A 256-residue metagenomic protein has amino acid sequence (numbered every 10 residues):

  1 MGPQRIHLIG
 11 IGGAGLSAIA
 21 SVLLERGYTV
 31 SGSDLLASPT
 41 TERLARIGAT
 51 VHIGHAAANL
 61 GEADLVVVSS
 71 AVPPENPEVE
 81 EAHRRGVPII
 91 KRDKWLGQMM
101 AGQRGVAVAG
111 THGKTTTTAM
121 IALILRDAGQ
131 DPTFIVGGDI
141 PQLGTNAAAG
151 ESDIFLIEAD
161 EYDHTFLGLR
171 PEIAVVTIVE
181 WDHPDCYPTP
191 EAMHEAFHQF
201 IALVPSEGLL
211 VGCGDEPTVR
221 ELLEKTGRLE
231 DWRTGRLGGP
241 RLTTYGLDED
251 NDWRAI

Functional and structural regions predicted by a protein language model:
M1-W95, P217, N251: N-terminal leader/targeting and accessory segments in enzymes
P3-R5, A63, L222-K225, G239-P240 (+1 more regions): Secondary-structure boundary/capping motif
V22, A45, N59, S70-G239: Phosphate-binding loop of NTP-binding sites
T29-D34, T133-I135, L156, T244: Short beta-strand "acidic-cap" motif of Rossmann-like dinucleotide-binding folds
M100, D250-N251: Glycine/charge-rich, flexible interdomain linkers and switch-proximal surface loops that mediate coupling
E230, T244-G246: Glycine/threonine-rich helix-loop capping motifs at alpha-helix boundaries
